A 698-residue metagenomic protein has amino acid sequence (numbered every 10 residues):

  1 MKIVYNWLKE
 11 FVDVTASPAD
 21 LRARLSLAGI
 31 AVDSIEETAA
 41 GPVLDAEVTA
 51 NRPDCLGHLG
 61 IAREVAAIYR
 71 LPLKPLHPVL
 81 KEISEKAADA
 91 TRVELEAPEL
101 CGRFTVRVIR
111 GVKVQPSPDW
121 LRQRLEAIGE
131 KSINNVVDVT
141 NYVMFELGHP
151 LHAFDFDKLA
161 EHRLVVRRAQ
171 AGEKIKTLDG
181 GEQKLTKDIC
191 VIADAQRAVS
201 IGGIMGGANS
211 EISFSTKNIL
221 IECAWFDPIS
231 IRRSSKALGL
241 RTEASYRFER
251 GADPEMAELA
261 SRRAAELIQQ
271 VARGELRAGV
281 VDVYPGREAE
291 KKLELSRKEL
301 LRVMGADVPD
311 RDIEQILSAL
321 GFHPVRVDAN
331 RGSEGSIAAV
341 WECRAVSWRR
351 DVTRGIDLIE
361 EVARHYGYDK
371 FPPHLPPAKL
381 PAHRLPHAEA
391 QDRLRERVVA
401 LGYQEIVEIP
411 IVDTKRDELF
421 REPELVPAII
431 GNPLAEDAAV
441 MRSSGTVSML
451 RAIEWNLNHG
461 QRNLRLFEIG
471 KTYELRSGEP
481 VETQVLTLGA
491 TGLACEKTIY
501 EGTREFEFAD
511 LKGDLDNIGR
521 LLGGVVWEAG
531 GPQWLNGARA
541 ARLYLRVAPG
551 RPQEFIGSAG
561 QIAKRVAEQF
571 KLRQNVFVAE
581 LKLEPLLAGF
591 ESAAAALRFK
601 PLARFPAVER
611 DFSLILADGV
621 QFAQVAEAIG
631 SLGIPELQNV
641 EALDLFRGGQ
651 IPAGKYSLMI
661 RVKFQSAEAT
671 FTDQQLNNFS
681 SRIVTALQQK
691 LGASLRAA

Functional and structural regions predicted by a protein language model:
M1-G332, S336-H387, D392, L535: RNA/tRNA-interacting regions in translation and RNA-turnover enzymes
K2, A19-A23, A319-G321, V325 (+6 more regions): A carboxyl-terminal module marker
L8, A264, L300, L488 (+3 more regions): Residue-level signal for inorganic ion chemistry
V43, H365, G431-P433, L466-G502 (+1 more regions): Polyanion/phosphate-binding surface patch
E47-N51, R110-V112, E222-F226, V346 (+5 more regions): Solvent-exposed residues in well-ordered beta-strands and their adjoining turns, especially edge/terminal strands
H77-D89, A195-R232, R262, E266 (+10 more regions): Conserved alpha/beta core surface patches that mediate binding of polyanionic ligands
R110, E126-S132, Y246-D253, L434-A438 (+3 more regions): Short histidine-centered catalytic/ligand-binding loop motif
L164-M205, N209-I212, K370-Q484, G560 (+2 more regions): Class II aminoacyl-tRNA synthetase-like tRNA-binding/catalytic domains
